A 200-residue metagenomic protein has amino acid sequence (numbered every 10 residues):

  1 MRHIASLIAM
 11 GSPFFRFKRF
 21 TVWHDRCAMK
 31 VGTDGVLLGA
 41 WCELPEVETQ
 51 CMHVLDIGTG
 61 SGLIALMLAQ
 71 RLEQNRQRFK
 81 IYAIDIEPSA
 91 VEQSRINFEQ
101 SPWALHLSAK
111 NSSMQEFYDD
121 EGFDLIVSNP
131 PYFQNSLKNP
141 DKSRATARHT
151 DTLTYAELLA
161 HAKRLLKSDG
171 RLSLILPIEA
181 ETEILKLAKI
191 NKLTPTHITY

Functional and structural regions predicted by a protein language model:
R2-A9, P195-Y200: Accessory (non-catalytic) regions of SAM-dependent nucleic-acid methyltransferases and partner specificity/recognition
I4-E46: Class I SAM-dependent transferase core
R19, C51, R78, A104-H106 (+2 more regions): A generic structural signal for alpha->beta connector loops
W23, Y82, S108-K110, T196-T199: General small-molecule cofactor/ligand-binding pocket signal
C27, V31, L153-Y200: Conserved Class I SAM-dependent methyltransferase catalytic core
A40-D119, L125-S128, Q134-N139: Conserved SAM/SAH cofactor-binding pocket of Class I
P130-E157, H161: Mobile active-site "lid"/loop adjacent to the S-adenosyl-L-methionine
